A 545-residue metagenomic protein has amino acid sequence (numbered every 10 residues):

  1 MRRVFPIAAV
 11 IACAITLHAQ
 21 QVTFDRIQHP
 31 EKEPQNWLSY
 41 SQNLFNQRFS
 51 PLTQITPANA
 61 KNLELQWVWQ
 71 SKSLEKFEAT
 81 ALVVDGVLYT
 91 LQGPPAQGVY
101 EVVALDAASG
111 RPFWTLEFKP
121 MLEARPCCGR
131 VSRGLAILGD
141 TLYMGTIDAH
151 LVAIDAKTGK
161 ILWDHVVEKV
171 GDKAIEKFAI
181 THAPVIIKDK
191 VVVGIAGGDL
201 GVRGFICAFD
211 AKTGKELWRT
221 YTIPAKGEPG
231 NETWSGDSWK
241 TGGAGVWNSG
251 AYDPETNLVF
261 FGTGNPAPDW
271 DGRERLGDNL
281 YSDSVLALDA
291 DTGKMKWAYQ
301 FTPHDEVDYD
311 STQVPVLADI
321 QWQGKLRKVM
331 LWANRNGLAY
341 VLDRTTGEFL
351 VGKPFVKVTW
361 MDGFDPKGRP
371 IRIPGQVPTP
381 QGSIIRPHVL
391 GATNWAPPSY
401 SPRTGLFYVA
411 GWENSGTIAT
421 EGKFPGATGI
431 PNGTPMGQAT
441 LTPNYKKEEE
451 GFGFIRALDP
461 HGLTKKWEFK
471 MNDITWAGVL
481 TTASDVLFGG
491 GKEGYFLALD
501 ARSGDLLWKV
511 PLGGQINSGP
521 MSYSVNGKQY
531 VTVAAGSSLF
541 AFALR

Functional and structural regions predicted by a protein language model:
Q21-L65, T222-P229, R369-I373, N444-Y445 (+1 more regions): Blade/loop signatures of beta-propeller domains
P34-Q35, D85-V87, G139-D140, K188-K190 (+5 more regions): Short coil/turn segments that connect the beta-strands within blades of beta-propeller domains
N43, P94-A96, D148, G197 (+6 more regions): Residue-level signature of beta-propeller blades and closely related beta-rich strand-turn architectures in secreted
N46-V170, T482: N-terminal cofactor/phosphate-binding cores enriched in small/glycine residues, especially glycine-rich loops such as
W69-T80, Q97, T115-A136, D164-A183 (+10 more regions): Extracytoplasmic beta-rich repeat domains
E101-V103, H150-V152, F205-C207, S284-L286 (+4 more regions): A short loop-to-beta-strand structural motif that recurs across blades of beta-propeller domains
I154-G159, G204-E216, R275-K294, L342-G347 (+1 more regions): Beta-propeller blade signature
S518-R545: Blade-level signature of beta-propeller repeat domains, shared across WD40, Kelch, NHL, RCC1 and BNR/Asp-box propellers
